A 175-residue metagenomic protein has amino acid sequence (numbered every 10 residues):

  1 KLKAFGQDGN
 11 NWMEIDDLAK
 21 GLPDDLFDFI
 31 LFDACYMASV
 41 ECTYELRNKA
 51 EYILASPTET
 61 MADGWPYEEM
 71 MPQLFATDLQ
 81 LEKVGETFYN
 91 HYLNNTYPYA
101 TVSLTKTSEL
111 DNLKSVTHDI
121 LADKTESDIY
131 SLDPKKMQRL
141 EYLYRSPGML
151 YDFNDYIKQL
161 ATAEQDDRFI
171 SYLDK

Functional and structural regions predicted by a protein language model:
K1-K175: Terminal, contiguous helix-loop blocks that mediate binding/assembly
